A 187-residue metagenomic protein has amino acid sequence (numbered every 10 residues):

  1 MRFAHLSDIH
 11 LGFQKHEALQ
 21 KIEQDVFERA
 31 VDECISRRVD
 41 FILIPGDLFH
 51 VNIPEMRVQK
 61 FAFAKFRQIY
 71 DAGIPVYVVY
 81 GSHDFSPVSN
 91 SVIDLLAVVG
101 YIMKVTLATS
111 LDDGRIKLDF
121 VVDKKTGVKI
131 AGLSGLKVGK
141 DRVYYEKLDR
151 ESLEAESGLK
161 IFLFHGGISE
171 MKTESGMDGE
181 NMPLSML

Functional and structural regions predicted by a protein language model:
M1-K65, D71: N-terminal active-site segment of His-dependent metallophosphoesterases
F41, P54-R67, A72, Y77-L187: His/Asp/Glu-rich metal-coordinating catalytic cores of metallo-dependent phosphodiesterases/hydrolases acting on
